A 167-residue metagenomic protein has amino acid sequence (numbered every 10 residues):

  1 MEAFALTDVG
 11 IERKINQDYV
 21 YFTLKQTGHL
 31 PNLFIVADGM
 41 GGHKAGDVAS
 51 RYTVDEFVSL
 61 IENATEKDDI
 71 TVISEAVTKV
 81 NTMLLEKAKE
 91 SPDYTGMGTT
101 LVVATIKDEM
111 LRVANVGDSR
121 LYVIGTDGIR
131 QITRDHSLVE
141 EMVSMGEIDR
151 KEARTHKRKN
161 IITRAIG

Functional and structural regions predicted by a protein language model:
M1-G167: PP2C/PPM-type serine/threonine phosphatase catalytic domain
